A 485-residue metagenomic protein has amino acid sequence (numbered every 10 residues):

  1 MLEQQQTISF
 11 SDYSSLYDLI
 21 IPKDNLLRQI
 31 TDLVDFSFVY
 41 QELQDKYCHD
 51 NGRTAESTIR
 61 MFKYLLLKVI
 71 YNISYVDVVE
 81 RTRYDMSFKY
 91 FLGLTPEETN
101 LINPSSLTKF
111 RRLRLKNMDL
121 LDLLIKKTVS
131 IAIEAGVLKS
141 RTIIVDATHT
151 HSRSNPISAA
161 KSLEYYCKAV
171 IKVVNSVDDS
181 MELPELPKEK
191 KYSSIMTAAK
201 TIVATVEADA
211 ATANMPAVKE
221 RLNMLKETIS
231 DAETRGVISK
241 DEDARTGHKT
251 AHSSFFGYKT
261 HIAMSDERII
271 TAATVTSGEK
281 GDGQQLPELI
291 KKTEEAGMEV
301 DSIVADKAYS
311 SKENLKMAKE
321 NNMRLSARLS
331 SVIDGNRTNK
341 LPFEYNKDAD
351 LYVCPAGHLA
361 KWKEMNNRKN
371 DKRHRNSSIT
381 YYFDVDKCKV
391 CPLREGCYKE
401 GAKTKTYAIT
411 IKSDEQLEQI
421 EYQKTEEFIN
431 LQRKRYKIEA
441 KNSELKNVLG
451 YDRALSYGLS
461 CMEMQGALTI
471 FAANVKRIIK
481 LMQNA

Functional and structural regions predicted by a protein language model:
M1, Y47-N51, E426-I429: A ubiquitous short alpha-helical element
E3-Q4, I8-D18, D334-E344, D348: Short acidic, Pro/Gly- and aromatic-enriched capping/linker segments at domain boundaries
I21-D24: N- or domain-start disorder-to-order transition segments that initiate the globular core
L26-L66, I70: Basic, short loop/linker segments at the boundary and entry of helix-turn-helix/winged-helix-like folds
Y47, K68, Y90, R111-R114: Short amphipathic alpha-helical interaction patches enriched in hydrophobic/aromatic residues with interspersed Lys/Arg
N51-T58, L65-F88, G93-P96, L101: Short, Lys/Arg-enriched phosphate-binding patches
S74-D77, T82, P96, N100 (+1 more regions): Anion-binding and metal-coordination hotspots
